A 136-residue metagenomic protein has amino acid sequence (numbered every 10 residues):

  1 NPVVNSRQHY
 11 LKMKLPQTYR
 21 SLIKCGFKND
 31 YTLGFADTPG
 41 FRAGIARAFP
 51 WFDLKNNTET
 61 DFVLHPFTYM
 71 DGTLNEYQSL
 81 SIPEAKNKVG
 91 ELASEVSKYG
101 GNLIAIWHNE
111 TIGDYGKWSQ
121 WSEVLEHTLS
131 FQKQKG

Functional and structural regions predicted by a protein language model:
N1-V96: Active-site-adjacent pocket scaffolds in enzyme catalytic domains
P83-G136: C-terminal domain-boundary segment and adjacent tail
